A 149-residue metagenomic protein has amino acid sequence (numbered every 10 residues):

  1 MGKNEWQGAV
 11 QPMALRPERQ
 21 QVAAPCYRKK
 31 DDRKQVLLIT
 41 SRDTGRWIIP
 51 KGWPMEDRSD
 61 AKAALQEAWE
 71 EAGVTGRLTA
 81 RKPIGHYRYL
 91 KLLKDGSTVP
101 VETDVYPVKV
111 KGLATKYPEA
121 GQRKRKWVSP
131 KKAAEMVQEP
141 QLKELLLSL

Functional and structural regions predicted by a protein language model:
M1-D31: Acidic, metal-coordinating catalytic segment for phosphate/diphosphate chemistry, firing primarily on the Nudix
P17-R19, R46, R125, A134: A residue-level structural signature of the nucleotidyltransferase/glycosyltransferase Rossmann-like core
Q20, Q35, T98-Y106, K124: Short beta-strand micro-motifs in enzyme catalytic cores
D32-T75: Conserved Nudix-box catalytic region and its N-terminal flanking loop in Nudix hydrolases and closely related
I48, P100, W127: Short aromatic/basic micro-patch
G73-A114: Active-site segment of metal-dependent pyrophosphate-handling enzymes, primarily the Nudix hydrolase catalytic core
T103-L147: NUDIX/MutT-family hydrolases
